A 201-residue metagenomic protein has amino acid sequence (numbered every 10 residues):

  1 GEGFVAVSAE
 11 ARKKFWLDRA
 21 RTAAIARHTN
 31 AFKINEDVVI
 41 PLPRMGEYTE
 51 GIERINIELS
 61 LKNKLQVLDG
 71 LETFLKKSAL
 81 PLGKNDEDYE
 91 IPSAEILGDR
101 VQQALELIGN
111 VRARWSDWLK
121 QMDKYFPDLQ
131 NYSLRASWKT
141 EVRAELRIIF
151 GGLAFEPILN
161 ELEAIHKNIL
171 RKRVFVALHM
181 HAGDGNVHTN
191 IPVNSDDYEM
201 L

Functional and structural regions predicted by a protein language model:
G1-L201: Noncatalytic alpha-helical scaffold of FAD-dependent oxidoreductases
